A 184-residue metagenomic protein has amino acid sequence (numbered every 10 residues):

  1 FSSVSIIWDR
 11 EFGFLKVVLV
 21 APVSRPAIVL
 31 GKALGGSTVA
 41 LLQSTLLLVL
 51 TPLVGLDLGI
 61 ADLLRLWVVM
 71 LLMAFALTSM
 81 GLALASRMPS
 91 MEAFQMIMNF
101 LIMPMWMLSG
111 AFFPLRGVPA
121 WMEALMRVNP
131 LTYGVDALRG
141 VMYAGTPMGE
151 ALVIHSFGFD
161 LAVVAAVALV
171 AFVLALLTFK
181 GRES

Functional and structural regions predicted by a protein language model:
F1-P26, A33: Transmembrane helix boundary and interhelical loop/hinge segments in multi-pass membrane proteins
I7, V18-V20, T51, A85-P89 (+1 more regions): Helix-capping/transition residues at the boundaries of transmembrane alpha-helices and the short helical linkers
W8-L19, A40-V49, I102-P119: Hydrophobic alpha-helical transmembrane segments
R25-N99, V153-L176: Alpha-helical transmembrane segments and their short interhelical loops
A76, A85-T132: Transmembrane helix segments
G110-A166, V170: Membrane-interfacial helix-loop-helix junctions in multi-pass membrane proteins
L177-S184: Short cytosolic juxtamembrane segments of multi-pass membrane proteins
